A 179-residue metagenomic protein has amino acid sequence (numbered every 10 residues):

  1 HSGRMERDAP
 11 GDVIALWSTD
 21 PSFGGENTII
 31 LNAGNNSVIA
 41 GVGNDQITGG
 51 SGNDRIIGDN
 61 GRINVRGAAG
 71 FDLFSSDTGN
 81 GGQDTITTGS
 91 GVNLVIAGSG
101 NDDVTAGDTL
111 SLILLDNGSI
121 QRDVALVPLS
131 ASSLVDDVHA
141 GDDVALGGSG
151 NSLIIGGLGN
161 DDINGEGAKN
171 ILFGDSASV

Functional and structural regions predicted by a protein language model:
H1-V179: Acidic, glycine-rich low-complexity segments
